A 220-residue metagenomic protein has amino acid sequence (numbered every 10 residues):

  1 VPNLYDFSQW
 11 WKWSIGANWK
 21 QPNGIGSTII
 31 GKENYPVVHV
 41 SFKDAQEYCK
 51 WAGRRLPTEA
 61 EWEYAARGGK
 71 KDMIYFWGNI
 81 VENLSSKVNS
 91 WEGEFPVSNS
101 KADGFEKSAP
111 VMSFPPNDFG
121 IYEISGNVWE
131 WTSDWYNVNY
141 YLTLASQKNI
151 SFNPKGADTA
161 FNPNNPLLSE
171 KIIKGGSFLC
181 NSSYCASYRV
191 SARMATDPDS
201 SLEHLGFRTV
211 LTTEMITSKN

Functional and structural regions predicted by a protein language model:
V1-V190, M194, P198, K219: Functional-site microenvironments in short loops/helix caps that host divalent-cation chemistry
E203-S218: Short, structured beta-strand segments at or near domain termini in extracellular proteins/domains
